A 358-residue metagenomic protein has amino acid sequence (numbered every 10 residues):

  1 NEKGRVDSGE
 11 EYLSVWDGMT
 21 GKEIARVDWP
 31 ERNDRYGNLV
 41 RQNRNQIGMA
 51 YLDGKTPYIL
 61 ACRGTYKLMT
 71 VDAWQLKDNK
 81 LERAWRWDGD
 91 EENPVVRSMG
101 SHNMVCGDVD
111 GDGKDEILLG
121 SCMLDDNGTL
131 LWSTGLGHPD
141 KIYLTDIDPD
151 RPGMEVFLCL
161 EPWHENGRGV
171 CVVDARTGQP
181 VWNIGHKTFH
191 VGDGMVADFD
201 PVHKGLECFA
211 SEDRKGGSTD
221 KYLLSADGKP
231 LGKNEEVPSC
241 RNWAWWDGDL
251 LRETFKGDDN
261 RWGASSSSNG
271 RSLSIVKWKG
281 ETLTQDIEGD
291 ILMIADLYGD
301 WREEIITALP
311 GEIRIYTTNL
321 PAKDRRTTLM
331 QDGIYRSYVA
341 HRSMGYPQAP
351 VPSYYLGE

Functional and structural regions predicted by a protein language model:
N1-E358: Beta-propeller-forming repeat regions
